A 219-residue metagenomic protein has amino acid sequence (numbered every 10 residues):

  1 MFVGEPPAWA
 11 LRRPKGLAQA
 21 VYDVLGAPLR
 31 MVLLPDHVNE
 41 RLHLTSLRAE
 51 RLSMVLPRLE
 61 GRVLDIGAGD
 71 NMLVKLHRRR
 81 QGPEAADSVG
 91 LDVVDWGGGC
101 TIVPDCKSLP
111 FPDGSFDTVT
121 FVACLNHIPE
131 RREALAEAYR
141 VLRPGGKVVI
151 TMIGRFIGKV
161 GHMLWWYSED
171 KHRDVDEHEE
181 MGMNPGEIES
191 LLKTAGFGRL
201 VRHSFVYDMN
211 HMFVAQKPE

Functional and structural regions predicted by a protein language model:
M1-K107: Conserved N-terminal segment of class I S-adenosyl-L-methionine
S108-D113: Short conserved loop adjoining the S-adenosyl-L-methionine
T120: A conserved beta-strand element that flanks and buttresses the S-adenosyl-L-methionine
A123-H127: Short catalytic micro-motifs in class I SAM-dependent methyltransferases
R132-P144: A short glycine-rich, Lys/Arg-flanked "PGG" loop and its adjoining helix->strand segment in the class I
V149-K171: Conserved class I S-adenosyl-L-methionine
E169-G186: Acceptor-substrate binding/catalytic loop of class I
A195-F197, H203-E219: Core SAM-dependent methyltransferase catalytic element
